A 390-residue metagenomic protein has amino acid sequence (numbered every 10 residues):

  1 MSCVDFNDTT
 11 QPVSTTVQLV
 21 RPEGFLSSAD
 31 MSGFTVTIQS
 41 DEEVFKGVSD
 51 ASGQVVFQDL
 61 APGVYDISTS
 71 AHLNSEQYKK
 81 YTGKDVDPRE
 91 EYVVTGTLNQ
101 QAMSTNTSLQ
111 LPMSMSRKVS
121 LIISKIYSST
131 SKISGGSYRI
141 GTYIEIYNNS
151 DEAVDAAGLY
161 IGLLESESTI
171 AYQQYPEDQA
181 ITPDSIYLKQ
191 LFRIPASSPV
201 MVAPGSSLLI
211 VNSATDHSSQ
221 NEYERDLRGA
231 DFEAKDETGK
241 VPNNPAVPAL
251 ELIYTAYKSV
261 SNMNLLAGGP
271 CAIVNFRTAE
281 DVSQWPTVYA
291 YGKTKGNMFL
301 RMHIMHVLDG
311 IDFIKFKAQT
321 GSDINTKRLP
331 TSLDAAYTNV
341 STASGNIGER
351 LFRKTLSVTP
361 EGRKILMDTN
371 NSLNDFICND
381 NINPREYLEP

Functional and structural regions predicted by a protein language model:
V4-S14, V20-M31, Q39-D41, S49-D50 (+5 more regions): Intrinsically disordered, low-complexity linkers and terminal tails enriched in Ser/Thr/Pro/Gly with interspersed basic
V44: Short, mixed charged/polar active-site loops that provide acid/base catalysis or chelate metal/phosphate cofactors
F57: N-terminal FAD-binding dinucleotide-binding subdomain shared by FAD-dependent oxidases/monooxygenases
